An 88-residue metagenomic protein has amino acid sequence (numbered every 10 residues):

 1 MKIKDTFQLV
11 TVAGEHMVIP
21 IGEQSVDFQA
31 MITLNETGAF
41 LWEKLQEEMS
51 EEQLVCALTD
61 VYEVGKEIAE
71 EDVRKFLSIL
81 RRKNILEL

Functional and structural regions predicted by a protein language model:
M1-A39, E43-Q46: Acidic, low-complexity/disordered tracts enriched in E/D and polar residues
A30-L88: Long, charge-rich, low-complexity alpha-helical segments
